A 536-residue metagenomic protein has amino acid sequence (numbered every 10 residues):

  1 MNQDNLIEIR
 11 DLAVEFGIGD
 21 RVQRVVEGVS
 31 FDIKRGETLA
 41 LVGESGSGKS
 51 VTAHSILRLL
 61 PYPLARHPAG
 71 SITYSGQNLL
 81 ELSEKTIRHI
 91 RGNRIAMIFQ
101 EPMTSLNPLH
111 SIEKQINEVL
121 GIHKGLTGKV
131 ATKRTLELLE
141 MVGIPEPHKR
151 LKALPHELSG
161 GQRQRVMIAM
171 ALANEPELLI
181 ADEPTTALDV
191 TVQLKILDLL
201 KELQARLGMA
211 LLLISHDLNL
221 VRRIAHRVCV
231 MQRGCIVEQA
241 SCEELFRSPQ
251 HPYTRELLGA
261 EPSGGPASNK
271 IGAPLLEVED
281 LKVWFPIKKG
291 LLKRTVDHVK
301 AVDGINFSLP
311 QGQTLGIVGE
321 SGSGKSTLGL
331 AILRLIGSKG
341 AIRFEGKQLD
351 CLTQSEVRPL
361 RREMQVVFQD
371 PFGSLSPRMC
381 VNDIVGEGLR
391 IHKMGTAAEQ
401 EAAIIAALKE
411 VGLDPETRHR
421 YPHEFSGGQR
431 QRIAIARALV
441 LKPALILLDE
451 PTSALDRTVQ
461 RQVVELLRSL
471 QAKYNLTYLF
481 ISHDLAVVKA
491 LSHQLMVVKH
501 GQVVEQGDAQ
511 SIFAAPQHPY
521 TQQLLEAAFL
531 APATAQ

Functional and structural regions predicted by a protein language model:
A65-H67, L79-A96, K114, I122 (+5 more regions): ABC ATPase NBD coupling module
H67-N78, G340-L349: Conserved ABC transporter NBD signature motif
V130-K149, Q348, E399-E416, L525-E526: Conserved ABC ATPase "signature" region
A153-L158, Q162, Y421-F425, Q429: Conserved ABC ATPase signature
A173-E177, V440-A444: A short, proline-enriched helix->beta-strand linker immediately N-terminal to the Walker B motif in ABC-type P-loop
V221-R223, V488-A490: A short, surface-exposed alpha-helical micro-motif characterized by mixed small hydrophobic and charged/polar residues
I236-A240, S248, V503-G507, A515: ABC ATPase "signature
